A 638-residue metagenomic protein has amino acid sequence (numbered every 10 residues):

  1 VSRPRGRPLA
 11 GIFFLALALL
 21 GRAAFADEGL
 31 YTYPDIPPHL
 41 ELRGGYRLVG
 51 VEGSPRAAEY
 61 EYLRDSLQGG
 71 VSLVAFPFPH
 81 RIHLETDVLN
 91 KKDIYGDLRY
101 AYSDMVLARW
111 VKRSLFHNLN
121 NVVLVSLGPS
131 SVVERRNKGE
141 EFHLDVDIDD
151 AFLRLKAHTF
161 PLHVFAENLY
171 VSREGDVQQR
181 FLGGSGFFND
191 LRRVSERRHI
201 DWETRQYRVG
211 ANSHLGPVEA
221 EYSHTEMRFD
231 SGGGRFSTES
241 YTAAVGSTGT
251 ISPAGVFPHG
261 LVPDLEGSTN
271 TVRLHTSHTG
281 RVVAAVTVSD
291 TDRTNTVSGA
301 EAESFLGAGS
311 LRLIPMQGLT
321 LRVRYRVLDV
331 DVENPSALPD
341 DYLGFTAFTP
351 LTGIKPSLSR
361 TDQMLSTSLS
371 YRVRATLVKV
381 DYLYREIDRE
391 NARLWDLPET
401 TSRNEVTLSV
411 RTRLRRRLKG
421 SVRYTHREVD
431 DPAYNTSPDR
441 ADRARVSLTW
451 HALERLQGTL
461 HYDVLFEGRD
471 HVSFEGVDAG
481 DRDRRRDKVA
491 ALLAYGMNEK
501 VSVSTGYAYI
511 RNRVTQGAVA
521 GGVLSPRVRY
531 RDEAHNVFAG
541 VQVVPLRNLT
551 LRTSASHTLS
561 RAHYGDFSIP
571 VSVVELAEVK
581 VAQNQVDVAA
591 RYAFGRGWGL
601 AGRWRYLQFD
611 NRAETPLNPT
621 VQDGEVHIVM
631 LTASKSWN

Functional and structural regions predicted by a protein language model:
V1-I12: Bacterial N-terminal signal peptides that target proteins for export
G6-R7, A18, G53: Short linear sequence motifs
G11-G21: Bacterial N-terminal signal peptides
R22-A26: Sec/Tat signal peptide C-region and signal peptidase I cleavage site
D27-L40, G45-N638: Gram-negative and organellar
